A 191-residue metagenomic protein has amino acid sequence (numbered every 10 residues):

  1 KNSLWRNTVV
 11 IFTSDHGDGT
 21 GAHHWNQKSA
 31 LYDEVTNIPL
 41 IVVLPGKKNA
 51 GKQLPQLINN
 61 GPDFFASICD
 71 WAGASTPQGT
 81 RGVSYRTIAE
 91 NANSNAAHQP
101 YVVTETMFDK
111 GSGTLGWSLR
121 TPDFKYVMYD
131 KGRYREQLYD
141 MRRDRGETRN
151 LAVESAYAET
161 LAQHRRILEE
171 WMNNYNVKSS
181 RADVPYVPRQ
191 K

Functional and structural regions predicted by a protein language model:
K1-A50, Q56, N60: Histidine-centered active-site microenvironments of extracellular/periplasmic hydrolases and transferases
H16-A22, P62-F65, D70-Q137, M141 (+4 more regions): C-terminal cap/loop subdomain of S1 sulfatases and analogous C-terminal strand-loop tails that border
Q27, K48-I58, W71-T76, T148-Y157: Active-site rim elements
S29, Y134-Q137, E147, A156-T160: A short local loop/turn or secondary-structure capping micro-motif enriched for an aromatic residue
D33, N59-D63, E159, Q163: Generic recognition of stable, solvent-exposed alpha-helical segments in well-folded globular domains
P39, V43, L168-N176: A short, conserved beta-to-alpha structural element at the edge of catalytic cores that scaffolds binding
D144: Intrinsically disordered, low-complexity polar regions and short flexible loop motifs
